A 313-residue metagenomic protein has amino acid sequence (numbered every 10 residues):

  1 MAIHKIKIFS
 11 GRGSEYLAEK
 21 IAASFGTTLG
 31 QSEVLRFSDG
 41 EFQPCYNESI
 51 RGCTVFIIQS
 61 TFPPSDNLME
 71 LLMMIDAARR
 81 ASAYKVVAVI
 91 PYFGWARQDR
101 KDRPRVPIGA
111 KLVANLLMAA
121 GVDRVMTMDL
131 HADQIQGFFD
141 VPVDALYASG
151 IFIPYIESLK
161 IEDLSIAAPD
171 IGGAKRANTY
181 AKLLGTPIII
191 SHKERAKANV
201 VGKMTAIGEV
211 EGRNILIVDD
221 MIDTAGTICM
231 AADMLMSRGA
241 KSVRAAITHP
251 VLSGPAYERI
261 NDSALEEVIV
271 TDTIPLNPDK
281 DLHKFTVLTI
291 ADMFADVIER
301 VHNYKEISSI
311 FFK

Functional and structural regions predicted by a protein language model:
M1-K313: PRPP-associated nucleotide enzymes
